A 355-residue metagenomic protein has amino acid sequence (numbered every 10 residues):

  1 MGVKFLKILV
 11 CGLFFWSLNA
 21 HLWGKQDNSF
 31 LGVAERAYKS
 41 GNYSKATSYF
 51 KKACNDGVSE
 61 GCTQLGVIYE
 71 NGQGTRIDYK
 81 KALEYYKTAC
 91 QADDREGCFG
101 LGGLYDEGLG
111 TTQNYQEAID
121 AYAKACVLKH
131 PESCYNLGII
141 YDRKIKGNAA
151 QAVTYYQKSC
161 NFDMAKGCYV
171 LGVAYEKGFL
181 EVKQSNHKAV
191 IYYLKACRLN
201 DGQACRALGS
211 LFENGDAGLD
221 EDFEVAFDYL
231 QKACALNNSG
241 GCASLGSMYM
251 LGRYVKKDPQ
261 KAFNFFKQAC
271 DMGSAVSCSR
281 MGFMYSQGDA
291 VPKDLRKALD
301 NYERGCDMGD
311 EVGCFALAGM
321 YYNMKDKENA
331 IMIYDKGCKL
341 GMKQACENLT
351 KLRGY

Functional and structural regions predicted by a protein language model:
A20-S44, S48-Y49: N-terminal leader/linker segments that initiate helical-solenoid repeat arrays
D27, K336-Y355: Terminal, low-structured helical/coil segments at or just beyond the last alpha-helical repeat
F30-A37, Q64-N71, G100-E107, N136-R143 (+6 more regions): Hydrophobic face of amphipathic alpha-helices that form TPR/SEL1-like repeat modules and related alpha-solenoid
A37-Y38, N55-V58, N71-Q73, Q91-D94 (+14 more regions): Short helix-capping/linker turns of helical repeat alpha-solenoids
S40, R76, T112, K144-K146 (+5 more regions): Structural motif corresponding to the intra-repeat A-B loop/turn of tetratricopeptide repeats
